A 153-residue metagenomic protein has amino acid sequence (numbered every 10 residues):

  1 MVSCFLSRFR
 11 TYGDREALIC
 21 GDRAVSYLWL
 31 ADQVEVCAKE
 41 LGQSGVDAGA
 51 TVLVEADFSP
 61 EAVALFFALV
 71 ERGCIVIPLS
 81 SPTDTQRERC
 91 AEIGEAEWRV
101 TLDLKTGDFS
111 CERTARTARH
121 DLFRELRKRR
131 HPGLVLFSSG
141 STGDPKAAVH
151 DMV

Functional and structural regions predicted by a protein language model:
C4-S26: AMP-dependent adenylate-forming
R8, L30, G73: Residue-level signal for inorganic ion chemistry
G13-R15, A48-G49, A96, R129-G133: A general structural motif
R23, A38-P82: Conserved AMP-binding/adenylate-forming
S26-L28, E125, R130-V153: Conserved AMP-binding A3 loop
V34, A38, M152: Short amphipathic alpha-helical/adjacent loop interface patches that line ligand and macromolecule-binding sites
T51, F66-F67, I75-F109: Conserved ATP-dependent adenylate/AMP-binding module captured primarily in the ANL superfamily
A91-P132, D144: ANL superfamily adenylate-forming
